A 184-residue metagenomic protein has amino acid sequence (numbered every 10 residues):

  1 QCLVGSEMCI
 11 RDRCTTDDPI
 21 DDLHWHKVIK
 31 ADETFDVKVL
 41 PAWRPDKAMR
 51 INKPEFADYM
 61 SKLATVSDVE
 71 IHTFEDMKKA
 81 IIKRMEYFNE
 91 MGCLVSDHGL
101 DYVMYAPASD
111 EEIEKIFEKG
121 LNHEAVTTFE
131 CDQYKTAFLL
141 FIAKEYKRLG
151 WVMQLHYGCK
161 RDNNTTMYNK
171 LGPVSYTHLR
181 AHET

Functional and structural regions predicted by a protein language model:
C2-D12, T177-T184: Conserved small/polar residues in nucleotide/adenosyl-binding loops
S6, D22-K38, D58-R180: Histidine/acidic residue-rich metal-binding segments in metalloenzymes
R13-C14, Q154: Short, well-structured secondary-structure segments
C14-P19, W43-K47, L100-Y102, C159: Short, flexible loop/turn elements at secondary-structure junctions
V37, P41, P45-D58: Extended, H/D-rich, highly charged conserved domains that either
